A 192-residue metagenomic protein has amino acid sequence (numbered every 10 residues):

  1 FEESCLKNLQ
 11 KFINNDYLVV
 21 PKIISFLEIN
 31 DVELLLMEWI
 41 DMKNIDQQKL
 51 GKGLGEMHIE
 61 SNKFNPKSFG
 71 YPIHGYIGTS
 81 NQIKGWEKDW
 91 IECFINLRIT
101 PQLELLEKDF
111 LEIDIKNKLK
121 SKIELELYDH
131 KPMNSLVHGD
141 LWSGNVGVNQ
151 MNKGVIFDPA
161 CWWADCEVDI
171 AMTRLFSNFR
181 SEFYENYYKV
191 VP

Functional and structural regions predicted by a protein language model:
F1-E92, K131: ATP-binding pocket architecture of kinase catalytic cores
E2-C5, L119, F183: Generic structural signal for hydrophobic residues
N15, I45-D46, K108-L111, F176-F179: Alpha-helical structural elements of signaling/regulatory helical domains
V19, I123, V137, W142: Short beta-strand or tight-loop elements that sit immediately N-terminal to catalytic metal-binding acidic residues
I23, I123, F157-A160: Intrinsically disordered, low-complexity boundary segments flanking structured domains
D41, N62-L136, N149, Y188-K189: An alpha-helical support segment within catalytic cores of ATP-dependent transferases
W86, W90-I95, E104, M133-L136 (+2 more regions): Active-site Asp-x-Gly
